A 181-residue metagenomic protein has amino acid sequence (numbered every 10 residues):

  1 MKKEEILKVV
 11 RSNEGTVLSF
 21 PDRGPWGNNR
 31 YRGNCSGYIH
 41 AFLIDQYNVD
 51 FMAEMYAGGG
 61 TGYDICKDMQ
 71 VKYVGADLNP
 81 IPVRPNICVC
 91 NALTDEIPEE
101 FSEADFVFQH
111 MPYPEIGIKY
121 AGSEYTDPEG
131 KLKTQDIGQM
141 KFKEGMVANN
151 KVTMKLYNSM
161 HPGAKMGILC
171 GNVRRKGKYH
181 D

Functional and structural regions predicted by a protein language model:
M1-D181: Class I S-adenosyl-L-methionine-dependent methyltransferase catalytic core
